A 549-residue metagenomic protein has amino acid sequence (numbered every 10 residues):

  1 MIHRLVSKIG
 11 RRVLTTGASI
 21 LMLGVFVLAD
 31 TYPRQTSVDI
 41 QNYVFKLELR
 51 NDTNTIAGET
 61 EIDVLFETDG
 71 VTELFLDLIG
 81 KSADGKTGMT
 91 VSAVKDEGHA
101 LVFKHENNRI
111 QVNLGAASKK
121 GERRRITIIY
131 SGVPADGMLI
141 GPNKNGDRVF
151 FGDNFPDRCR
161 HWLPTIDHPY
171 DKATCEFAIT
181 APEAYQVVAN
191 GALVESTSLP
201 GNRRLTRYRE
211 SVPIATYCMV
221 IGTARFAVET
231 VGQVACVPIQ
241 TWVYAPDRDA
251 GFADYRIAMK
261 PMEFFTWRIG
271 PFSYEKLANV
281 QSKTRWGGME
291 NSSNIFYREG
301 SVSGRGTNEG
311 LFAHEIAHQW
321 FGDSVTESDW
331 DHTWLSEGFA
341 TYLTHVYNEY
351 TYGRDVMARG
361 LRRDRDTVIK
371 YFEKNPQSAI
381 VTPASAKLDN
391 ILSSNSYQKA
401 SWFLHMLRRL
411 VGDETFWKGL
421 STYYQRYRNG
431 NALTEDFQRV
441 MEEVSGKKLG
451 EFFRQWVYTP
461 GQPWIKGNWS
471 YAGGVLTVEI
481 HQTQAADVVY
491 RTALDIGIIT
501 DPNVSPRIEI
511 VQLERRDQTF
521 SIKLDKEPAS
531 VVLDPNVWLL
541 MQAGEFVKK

Functional and structural regions predicted by a protein language model:
I2-A18: Bacterial N-terminal signal peptides that target proteins for export
G17-L28, V346: Short hydrophobic alpha-helical membrane-anchoring segments
F26-F272, S394, R409-V411, Y427 (+8 more regions): Acidic/His-enriched low-complexity segments
M89, Y208, A235-A485: Hydrophobic alpha-helical and helix-loop surface patches within well-folded domains that function as non-catalytic
D96, I496-T500: Conserved aromatic beta-strand anchor motif in extracellular beta-sandwich/beta-rich domains
Q518-K523: Beta-sandwich interaction modules
G544-K549: Terminal edge beta-strands and adjacent linker/stalk segments of extracellular immunoglobulin-superfamily beta-sandwich
